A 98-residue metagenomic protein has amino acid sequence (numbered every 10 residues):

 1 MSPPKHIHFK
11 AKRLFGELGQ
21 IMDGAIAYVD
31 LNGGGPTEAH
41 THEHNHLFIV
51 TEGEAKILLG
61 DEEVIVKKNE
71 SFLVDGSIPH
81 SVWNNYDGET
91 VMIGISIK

Functional and structural regions predicted by a protein language model:
M1-D23: A short, N-terminal "cap"/entry segment at the start of jelly-roll beta-barrel domains of the cupin/DSBH fold
K12, I26-H42: Conserved short histidine dyad/triad with adjacent acidic residue
G16-L18, P36-H42, W83-N85: Short histidine-centered beta-strand/loop micro-motifs that create catalytic or ligand/metal-coordination sites
D30-L31, H42-I57: Short, conserved beta-strand element in jelly-roll/cupin
P36-T37, K56, F72, G76-S81: Histidine-centered metal-chelating micro-motifs
L47, E54-K56, E63, P79 (+1 more regions): Structural motif
E62-G76: Short acidic-glycine-tyrosine-enriched beta hairpin
G76-K98: Ligand-binding loop in jelly-roll beta-barrel domains
